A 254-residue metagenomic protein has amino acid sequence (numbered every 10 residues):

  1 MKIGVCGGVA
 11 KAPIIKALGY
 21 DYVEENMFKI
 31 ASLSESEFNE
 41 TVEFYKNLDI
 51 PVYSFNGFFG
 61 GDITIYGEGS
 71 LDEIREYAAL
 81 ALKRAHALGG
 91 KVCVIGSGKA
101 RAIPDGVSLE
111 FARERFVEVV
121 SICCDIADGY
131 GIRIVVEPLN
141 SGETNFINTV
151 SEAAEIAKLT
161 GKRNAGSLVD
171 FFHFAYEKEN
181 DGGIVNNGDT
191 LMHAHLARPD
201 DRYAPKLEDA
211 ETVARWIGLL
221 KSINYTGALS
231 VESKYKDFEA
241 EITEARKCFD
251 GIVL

Functional and structural regions predicted by a protein language model:
M1-G4, G8-G19, R75, G89-G90 (+2 more regions): Histidine-acidic metal/acid-base catalytic patches
V9-K11, M27-K29, F58-G61, K99-R101 (+4 more regions): Active-site-proximal loop/turn and secondary-structure-junction residues that shape catalytic pockets, frequently
A12-P13, E35-D49, E76-G89, V117-D125 (+2 more regions): Short amphipathic alpha-helices and their capping/turn segments at secondary-structure boundaries
I14-S36, N56-D62: N-terminal substrate-binding region of glycoside hydrolase catalytic domains
D21-Y22, P51, K91, R133 (+1 more regions): Residue-level detector of anion-binding/catalytic polar loops
E24-K46, S97-V107: Glycine-rich, proline-tolerant flexible connector loops at the mouths of alpha/beta enzymes
T64-G166: Active-site acidic/histidine proton-transfer and metal-coordination neighborhood in alpha/beta enzyme cores
